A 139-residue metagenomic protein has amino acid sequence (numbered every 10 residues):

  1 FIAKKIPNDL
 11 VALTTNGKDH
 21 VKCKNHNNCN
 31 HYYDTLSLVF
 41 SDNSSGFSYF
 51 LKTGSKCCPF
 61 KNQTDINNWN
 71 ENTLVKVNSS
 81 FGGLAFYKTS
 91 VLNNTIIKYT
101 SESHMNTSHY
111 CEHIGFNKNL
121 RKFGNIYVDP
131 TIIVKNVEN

Functional and structural regions predicted by a protein language model:
F1-S101: Conserved catalytic core of nucleotide-sugar-dependent glycosyltransferases
S79, A85, S90-T95, E102-Y127: A short, conserved alpha-helix in the catalytic core of glycosyltransferases
K118, N136-V137: A glycosyltransferase accessory/donor-loop signature
G124, V134-N136: N-terminal targeting/trafficking signals and adjacent low-complexity tails
